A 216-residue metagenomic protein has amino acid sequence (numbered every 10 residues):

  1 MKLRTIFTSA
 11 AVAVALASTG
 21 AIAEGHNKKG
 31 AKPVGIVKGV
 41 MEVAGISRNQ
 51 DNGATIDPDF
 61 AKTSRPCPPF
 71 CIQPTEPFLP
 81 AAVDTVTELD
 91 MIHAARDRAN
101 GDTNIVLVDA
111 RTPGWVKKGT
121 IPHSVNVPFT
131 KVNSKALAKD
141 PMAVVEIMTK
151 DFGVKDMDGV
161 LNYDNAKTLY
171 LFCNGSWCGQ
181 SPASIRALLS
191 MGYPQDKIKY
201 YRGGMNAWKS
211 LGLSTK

Functional and structural regions predicted by a protein language model:
M1-A10: Bacterial N-terminal signal peptides that target proteins for export
S9-A17: Bacterial N-terminal signal peptides
A23-K118: Flexible, polar/low-complexity N-terminal or interdomain linker segments that lie immediately upstream of folded
P80-T87, N133, W177-Q180: Phosphate/oxyanion-binding active-site loops and adjacent basic polyanion-contact surfaces
D97-K167: Mid-length scaffold segments of soluble, non-membrane domains
T112-V116, K131-S134, G175-G179, G204-W208: Solvent-exposed loop/turn segments at secondary-structure junctions within structured extracellular/periplasmic domains
V145-M205: Catalytic cysteine-centered active loop of the rhodanese-like fold, especially the PTP/DSP P-loop
L211-K216: Active-site neighborhoods of enzymes that stabilize oxyanions during catalysis
